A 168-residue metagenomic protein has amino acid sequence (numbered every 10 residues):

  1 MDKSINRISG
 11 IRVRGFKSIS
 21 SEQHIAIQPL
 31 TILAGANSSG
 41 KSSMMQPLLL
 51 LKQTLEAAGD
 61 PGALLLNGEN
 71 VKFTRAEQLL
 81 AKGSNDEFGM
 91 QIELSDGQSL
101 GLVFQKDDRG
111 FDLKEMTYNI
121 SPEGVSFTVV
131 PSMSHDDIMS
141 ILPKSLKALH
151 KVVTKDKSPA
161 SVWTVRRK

Functional and structural regions predicted by a protein language model:
M1-K168: P-loop NTPase switch/coupling surface
